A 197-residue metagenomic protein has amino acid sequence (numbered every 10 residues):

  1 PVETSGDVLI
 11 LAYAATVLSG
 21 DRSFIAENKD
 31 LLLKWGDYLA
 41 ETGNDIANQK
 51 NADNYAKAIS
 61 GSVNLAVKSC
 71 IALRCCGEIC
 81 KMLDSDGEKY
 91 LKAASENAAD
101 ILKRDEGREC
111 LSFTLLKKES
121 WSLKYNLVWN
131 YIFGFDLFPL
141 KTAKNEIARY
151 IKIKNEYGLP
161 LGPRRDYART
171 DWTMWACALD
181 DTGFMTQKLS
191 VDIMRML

Functional and structural regions predicted by a protein language model:
P1-N44, S62-C76, C80: Aromatic-rich carbohydrate-recognition surfaces in CAZymes
P1-V2, S62-V67, S95-M196: Extended ligand-binding clefts on enzyme/binding-domain cores
S19, C80-G87, D136, F184: Long alpha-helical scaffolds in large eukaryotic adaptor/regulatory proteins, encompassing alpha-solenoid repeat systems
E41-Q49, K103-E106: C-terminal ends of transmembrane alpha-helices and the immediately adjacent extracellular/lumenal or cytosolic loop
N48-K50, M194-L197: C-terminal catalytic domain of Rieske-type non-heme iron oxygenases
K50-K57: Short linear capping/connector segments at secondary-structure termini
G77, G87, A94-S95: Small-residue hotspots
